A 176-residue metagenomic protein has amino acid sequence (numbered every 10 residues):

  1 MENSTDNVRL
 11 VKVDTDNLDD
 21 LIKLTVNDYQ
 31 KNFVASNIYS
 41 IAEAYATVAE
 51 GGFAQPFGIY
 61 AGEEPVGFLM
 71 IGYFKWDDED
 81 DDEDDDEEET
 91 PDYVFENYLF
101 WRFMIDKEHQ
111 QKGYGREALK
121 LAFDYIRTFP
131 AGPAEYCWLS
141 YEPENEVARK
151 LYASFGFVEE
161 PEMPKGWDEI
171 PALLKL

Functional and structural regions predicted by a protein language model:
E2, K165-L176: Terminal substrate-recognition subdomain of acyl/acetyltransferases
N7-E108, L119-A131, E162-K165: Acetyl-CoA-dependent GNAT
R102-M104, W138-S140, L173: Short aromatic/hydrophobic contact patches that present stacked aromatics for nucleic-acid/ligand binding
D106-E108, K112, P143-E144: Active-site acidic-Proline motif in GNAT/NAT acetyltransferases
R116, P143-P161: Conserved active-site alpha-helix within GNAT-family acetyltransferase domains
P133-R149, K165-E169: Conserved beta-strand-loop-alpha-helix junction that forms the acyl-donor binding cleft
P133-Y136, Y152, G156-F157, L176: Non-catalytic interaction surface on structured domains
